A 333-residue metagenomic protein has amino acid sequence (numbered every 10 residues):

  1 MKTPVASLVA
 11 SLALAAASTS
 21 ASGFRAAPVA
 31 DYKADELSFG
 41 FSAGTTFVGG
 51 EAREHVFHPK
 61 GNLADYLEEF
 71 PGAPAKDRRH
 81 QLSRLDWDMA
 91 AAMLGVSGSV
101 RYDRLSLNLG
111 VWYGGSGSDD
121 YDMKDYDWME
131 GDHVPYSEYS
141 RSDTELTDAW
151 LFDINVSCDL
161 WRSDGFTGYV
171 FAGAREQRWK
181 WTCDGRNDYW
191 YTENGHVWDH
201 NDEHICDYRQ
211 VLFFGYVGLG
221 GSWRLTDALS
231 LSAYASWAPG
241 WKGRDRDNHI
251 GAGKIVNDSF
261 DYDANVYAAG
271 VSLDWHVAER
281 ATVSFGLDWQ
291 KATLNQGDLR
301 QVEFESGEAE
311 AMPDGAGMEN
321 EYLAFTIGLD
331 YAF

Functional and structural regions predicted by a protein language model:
M1-A6: Positively charged n-region of N-terminal signal peptides that target proteins for export
S7-A16: Bacterial N-terminal signal peptides
T19-S42: Outer-membrane beta-barrel biogenesis signature
F39-G49, V100, L109-G115, C158 (+5 more regions): Transmembrane beta-barrel strands of outer-membrane/channel proteins
G50-A91, Y113-L151, Q177-L212, A238-G270 (+1 more regions): Extracellular/periplasm-exposed beta-strand and loop segments of Gram-negative cell-envelope proteins, dominated by
V96-G98, F152-V156, V170, V217-L219 (+2 more regions): Membrane-embedded beta-strands of outer-membrane beta-barrel proteins, especially the hydrophobic/small aromatic
G98-Y102, I154-L160, G221-W223, D227-L229 (+2 more regions): Residue-level signature of outer-membrane beta-barrel architecture
R104-L109, S163-F166, A228-L231, W275 (+1 more regions): Repeated loop/turn-to-beta-strand initiation elements of outer-membrane beta-barrel proteins
